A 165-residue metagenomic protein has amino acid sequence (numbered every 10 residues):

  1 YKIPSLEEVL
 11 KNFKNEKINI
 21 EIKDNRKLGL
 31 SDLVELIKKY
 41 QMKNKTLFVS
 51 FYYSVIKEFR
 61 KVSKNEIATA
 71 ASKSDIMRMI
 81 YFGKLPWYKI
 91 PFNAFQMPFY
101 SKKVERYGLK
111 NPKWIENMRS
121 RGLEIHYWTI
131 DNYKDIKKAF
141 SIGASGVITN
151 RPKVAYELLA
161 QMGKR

Functional and structural regions predicted by a protein language model:
Y1-A68, P86-R121: Metal-dependent phosphodiesterase/phospholipase catalytic core, i.e., the His/Asp/Glu-rich active-site region
Y1-I3, I80-R165: C-terminal active-site rim and adjoining tail of enzyme catalytic domains
G29, I56-K57, R78-M79, D135-I136: Short catalytic/ligand-binding loop motif for oxyanion handling, primarily in non-cytosolic enzymes, centered on
K45-L47, N65-D75, G146-N150, R165: Short hydrophobic/aromatic-enriched beta-strand-loop microsegments
S50, K73-D75, Y127-Y133: Glycine-rich beta-to-alpha transition loops that act as phosphate-gripper elements at the mouths of alpha/beta enzyme
